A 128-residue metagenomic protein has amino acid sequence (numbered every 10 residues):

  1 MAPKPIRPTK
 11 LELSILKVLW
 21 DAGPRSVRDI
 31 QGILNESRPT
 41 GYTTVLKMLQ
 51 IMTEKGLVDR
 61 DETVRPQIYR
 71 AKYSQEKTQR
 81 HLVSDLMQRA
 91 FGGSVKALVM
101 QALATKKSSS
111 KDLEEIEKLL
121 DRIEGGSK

Functional and structural regions predicted by a protein language model:
P5-L11, T63-L82: Short, cationic-aromatic polyanion-contact patches
E12-L19, V99-M100: Hydrophobic residues on short alpha-helical segments
V18-S26: Short capping segments at the starts of secondary-structure elements
R25-L34: Short acidic, hydrophobic short linear motifs in intrinsically disordered regions
L46-Q50: Short, hydrophobic-biased segments on the C-terminal half of alpha helices that form "recognition helices"
G56: Glycine-centered, phosphate/nucleic-acid-interacting loop/turn motifs that mediate DNA/RNA or nucleotide
L82-G126: Amphipathic alpha-helical dimerization/coiled-coil segments that flank or bridge DNA-binding/regulatory modules
